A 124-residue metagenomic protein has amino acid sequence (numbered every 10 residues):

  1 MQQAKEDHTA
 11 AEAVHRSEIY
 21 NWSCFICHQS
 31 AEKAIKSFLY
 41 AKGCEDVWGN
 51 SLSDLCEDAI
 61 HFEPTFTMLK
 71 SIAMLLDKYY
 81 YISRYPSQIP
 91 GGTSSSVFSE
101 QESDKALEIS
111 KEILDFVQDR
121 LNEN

Functional and structural regions predicted by a protein language model:
M1-N124: Terminal alpha-helical segments
